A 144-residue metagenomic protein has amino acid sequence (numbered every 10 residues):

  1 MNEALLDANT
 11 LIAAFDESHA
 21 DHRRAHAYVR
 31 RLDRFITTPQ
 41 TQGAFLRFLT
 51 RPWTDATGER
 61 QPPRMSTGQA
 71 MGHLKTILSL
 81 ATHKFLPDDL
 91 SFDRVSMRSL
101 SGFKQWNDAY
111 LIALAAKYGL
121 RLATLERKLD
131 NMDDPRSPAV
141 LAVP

Functional and structural regions predicted by a protein language model:
M1-T37, P52-Q69: Short, well-structured N-terminal submotif of metal-dependent ribonuclease cores
L5, I36-T38, F85-L86, A123-T124 (+1 more regions): A structural signal for short, well-ordered beta-strand segments and their strand-loop junctions that often border
L6-D7, K104-Q105, E126, A139-P144: Histidine- and aromatic-rich ligand-binding microenvironments
G43-L46: Amphipathic alpha-helical repeat scaffolds of TPR domains
T50-W53, S79: A basic- and aromatic-enriched beta-loop-alpha substructure that forms the phosphate/nucleotide- and DNA/RNA-contacting
S79-R127: Active-site neighborhoods of divalent-metal-dependent phosphate/nucleic-acid chemistry enzymes
L129-R136: Short loop/helix-cap segments at secondary-structure boundaries that form the rim of catalytic
